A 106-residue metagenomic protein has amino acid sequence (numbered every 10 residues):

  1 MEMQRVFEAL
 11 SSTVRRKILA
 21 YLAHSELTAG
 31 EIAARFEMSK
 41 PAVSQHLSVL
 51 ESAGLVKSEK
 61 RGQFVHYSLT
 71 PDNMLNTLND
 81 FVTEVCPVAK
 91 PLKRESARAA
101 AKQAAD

Functional and structural regions predicted by a protein language model:
M1-E2, P71-D106: Amphipathic alpha-helical dimerization/coiled-coil segments that flank or bridge DNA-binding/regulatory modules
E2-S39, R61-M74: N-terminal helix-turn-helix DNA-binding core of bacterial DNA-binding proteins
A29-K57: Canonical helix-turn-helix DNA-binding module
S48-N79, T83-C86: Charged, amphipathic alpha-helical coiled-coil/dimerization segments
